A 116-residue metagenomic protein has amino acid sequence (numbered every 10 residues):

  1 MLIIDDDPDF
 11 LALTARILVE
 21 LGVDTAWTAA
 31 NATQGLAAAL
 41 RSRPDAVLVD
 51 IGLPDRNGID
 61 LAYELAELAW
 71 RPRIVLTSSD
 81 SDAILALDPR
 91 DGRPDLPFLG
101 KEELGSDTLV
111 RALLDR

Functional and structural regions predicted by a protein language model:
D5, D50: Active-site residues of response regulator receiver
P8-A12, I84, S106: Charged phosphotransfer/docking patches of two-component systems
P8-W27: Two-component/phosphorelay signaling modules centered on CheY-like receiver
N31-Q34, N57-D60: Acidic catalytic/metal-coordinating carboxylates
P54: The feature encodes the CheY-like receiver
I59-R71, P89-D91: Short amphipathic alpha-helix used as the core "switch/output" element in two-component signaling
L76-S78, K101: Hydrophobic/aromatic residues positioned on beta-strands within the core alpha/beta folds
E102-L114: C-terminal output helix
